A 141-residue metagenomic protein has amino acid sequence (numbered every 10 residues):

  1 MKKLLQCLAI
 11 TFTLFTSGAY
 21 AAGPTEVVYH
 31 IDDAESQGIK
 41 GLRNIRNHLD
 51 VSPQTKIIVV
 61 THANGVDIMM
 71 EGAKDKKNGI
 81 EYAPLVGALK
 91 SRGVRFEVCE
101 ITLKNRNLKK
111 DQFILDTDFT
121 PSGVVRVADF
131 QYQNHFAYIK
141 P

Functional and structural regions predicted by a protein language model:
M1-L4: Positively charged n-region of N-terminal signal peptides that target proteins for export
C7-T16: Bacterial N-terminal signal peptides
A21-P141: Secreted/extracellular ectodomain signature
